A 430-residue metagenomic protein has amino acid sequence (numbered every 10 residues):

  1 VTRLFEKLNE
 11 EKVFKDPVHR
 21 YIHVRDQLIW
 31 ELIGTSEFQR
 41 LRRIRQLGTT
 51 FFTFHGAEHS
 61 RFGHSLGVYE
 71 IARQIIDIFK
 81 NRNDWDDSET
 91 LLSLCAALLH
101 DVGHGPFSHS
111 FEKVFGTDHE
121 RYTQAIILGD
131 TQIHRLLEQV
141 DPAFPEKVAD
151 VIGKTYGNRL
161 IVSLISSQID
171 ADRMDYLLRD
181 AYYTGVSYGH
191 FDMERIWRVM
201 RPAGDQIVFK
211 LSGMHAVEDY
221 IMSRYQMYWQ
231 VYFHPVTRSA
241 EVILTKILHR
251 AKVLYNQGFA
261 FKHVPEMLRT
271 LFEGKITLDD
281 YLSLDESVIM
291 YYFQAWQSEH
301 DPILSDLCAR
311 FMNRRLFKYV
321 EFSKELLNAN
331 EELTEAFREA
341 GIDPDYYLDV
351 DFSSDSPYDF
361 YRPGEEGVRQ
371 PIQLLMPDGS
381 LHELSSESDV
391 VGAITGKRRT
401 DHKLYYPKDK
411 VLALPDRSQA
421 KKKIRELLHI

Functional and structural regions predicted by a protein language model:
V1-L92, P106-S110, V114-I430: Histidine-centered, transition-metal-coordinating active-site segments
L92, A97-L98: Elongated alpha-helical scaffolds
L99, G103-H104: Short active-site segment of divalent metal-dependent hydrolases/proteases that encodes the spacing between
